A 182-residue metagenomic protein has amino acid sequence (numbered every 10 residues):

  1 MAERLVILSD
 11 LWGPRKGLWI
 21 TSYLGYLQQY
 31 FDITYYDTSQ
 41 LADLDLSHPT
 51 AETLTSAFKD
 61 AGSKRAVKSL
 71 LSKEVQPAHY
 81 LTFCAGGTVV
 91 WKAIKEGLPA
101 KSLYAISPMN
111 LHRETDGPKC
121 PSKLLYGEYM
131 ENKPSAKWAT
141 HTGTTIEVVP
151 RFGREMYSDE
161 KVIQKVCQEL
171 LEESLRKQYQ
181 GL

Functional and structural regions predicted by a protein language model:
A2-E74: Serine-hydrolase catalytic machinery in alpha/beta-hydrolase-like enzymes
L11, E128-E131, R151-G153: Acidic beta-to-alpha connecting loop that harbors the catalytic carboxylate
L81-V90: Gly/Ala-rich beta-loop-alpha elbow adjacent to hydrolase catalytic centers
G97-L98, R113-C120, T140-T142: Short, conserved loop/helix-junction motifs that constitute active-site signature segments in enzyme catalytic cores
L98-N110: A conserved short beta-strand
L124-Y126: Short beta-strand/loop motif that positions the catalytic acidic residue of the alpha/beta-hydrolase fold
N132-T145: Conserved loop-alpha-helix segment in the C-terminal half of the alpha/beta-hydrolase fold that carries the catalytic
P150-V162: Catalytic histidine-centered segment of alpha/beta-hydrolase-like enzymes
